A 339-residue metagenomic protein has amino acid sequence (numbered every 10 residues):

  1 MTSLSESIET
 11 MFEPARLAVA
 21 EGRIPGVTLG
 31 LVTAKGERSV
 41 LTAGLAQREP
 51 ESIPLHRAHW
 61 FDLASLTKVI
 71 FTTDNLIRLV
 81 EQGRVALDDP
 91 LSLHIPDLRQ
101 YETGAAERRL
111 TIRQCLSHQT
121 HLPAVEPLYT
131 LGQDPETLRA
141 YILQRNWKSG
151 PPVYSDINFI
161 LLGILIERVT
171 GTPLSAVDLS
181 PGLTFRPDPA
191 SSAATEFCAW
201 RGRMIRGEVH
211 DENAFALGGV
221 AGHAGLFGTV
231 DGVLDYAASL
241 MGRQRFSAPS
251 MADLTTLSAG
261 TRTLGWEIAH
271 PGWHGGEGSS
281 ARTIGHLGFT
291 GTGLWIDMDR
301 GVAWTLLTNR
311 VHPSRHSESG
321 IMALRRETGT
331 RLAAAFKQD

Functional and structural regions predicted by a protein language model:
L4-F61, R84, R315: Short, conserved catalytic-motif segment at the N-terminal edge
S7-M11, L63, T67, T72 (+4 more regions): Hydrophobic (often cysteine-bearing) scaffold residues that line and stabilize catalytic clefts of nucleotide/cofactor
A15-R16, K35, W60-D88, L162-E167 (+2 more regions): Active-site SXXK
P25-V27, T290-G293: Short loop/turn microsegments at loop-to-beta-strand junctions
S39-L41, L294, G301-R310, S314: Short, well-ordered beta-strand elements
V40, Q47, E102-T283: Short, surface-exposed loop or secondary-structure junction motifs that flank catalytic or metal-binding residues
A86-T103, P181: Short, glycine/proline-biased beta-turn/loop segments that scaffold the active-site neighborhood
G242, S250, T255-G260, P271-W273 (+1 more regions): Short, gly/Ser/Thr-rich active-site loops of penicillin-recognizing serine hydrolases
